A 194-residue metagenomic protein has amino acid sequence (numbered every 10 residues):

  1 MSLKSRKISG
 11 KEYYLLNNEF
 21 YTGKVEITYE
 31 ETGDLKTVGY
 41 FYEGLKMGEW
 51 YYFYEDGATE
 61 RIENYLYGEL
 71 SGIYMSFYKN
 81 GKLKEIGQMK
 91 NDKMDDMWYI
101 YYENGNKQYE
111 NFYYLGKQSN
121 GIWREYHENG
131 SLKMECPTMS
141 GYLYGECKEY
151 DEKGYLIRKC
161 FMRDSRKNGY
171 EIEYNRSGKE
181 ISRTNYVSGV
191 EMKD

Functional and structural regions predicted by a protein language model:
M1-D194: Glycine/tyrosine- and acidic-biased, solvent-exposed loop/turn segments at the edges of beta-strands
